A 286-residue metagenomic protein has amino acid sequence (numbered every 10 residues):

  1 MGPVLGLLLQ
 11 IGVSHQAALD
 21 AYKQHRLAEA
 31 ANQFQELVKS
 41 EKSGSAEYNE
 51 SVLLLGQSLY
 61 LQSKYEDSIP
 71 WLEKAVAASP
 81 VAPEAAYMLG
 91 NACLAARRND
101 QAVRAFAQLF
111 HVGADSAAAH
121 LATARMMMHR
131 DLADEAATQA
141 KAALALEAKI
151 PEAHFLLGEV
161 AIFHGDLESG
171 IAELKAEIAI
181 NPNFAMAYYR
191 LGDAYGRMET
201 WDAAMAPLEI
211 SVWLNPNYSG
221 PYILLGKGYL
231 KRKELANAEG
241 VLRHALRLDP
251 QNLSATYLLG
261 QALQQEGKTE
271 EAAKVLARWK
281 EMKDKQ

Functional and structural regions predicted by a protein language model:
L7-Q57, L61-S63: N-terminal leader/linker segments that initiate helical-solenoid repeat arrays
I11, S45, N49, P83-E84 (+5 more regions): Helix-start (N-cap) detector for alpha-helical repeat units in TPR-like alpha-solenoids, especially tetratricopeptide
R26-E29, Q62-K74, A96-Q108, H129-A142 (+4 more regions): Structural signature of tandem alpha-helical TPR/SEL1-like repeats, specifically the intra-repeat loop/turn
S40, G44, A78, V112 (+5 more regions): Structural marker of alpha-solenoid helical repeat scaffolds
S254-Q286: Terminal, low-structured helical/coil segments at or just beyond the last alpha-helical repeat
